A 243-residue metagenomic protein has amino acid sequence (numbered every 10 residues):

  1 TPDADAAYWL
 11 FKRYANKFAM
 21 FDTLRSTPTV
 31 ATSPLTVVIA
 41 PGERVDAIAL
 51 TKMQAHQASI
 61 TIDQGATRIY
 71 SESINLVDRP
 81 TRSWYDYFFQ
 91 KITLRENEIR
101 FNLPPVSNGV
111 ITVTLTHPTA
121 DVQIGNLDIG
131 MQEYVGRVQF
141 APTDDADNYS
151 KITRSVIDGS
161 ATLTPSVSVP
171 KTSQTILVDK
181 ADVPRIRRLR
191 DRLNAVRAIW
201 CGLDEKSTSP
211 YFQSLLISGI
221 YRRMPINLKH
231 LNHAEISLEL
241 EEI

Functional and structural regions predicted by a protein language model:
T1: SH3/SH3-like beta-barrel superfamily modules
A4-V30, P34, V38-I243: Extracellular/virion structural assembly segments
